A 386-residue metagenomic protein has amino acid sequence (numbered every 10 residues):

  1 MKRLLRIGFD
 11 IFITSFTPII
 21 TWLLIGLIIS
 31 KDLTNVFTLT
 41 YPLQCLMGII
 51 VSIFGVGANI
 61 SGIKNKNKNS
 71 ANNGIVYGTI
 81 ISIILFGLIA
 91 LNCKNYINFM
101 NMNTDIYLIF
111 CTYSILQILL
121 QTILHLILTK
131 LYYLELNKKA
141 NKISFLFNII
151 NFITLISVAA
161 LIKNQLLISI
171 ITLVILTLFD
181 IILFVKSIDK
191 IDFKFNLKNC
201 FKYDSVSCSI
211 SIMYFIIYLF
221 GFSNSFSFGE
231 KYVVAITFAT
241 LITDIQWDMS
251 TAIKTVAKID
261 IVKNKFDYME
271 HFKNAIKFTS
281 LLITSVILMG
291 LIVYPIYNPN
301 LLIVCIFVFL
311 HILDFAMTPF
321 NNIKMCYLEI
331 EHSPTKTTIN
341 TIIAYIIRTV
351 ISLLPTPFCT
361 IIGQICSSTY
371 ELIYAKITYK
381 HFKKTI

Functional and structural regions predicted by a protein language model:
M1-F16, I20, C111-I115, K138-F145 (+7 more regions): Hydrophobic faces of transmembrane alpha-helices in multi-pass small-molecule transporters and flippases across diverse
M1-L5, N103-I109, L166-I216, Y379-I386: Interhelical loop/hinge segments that connect adjacent transmembrane helices in multipass membrane
I7-I11, K68-N73, K130-S157, L166 (+3 more regions): Alpha-helical transmembrane segments of multi-pass membrane transporters/permeases
W22, V36-I83, L128-Y133, V233-S285 (+2 more regions): Small-residue-rich hydrophobic transmembrane alpha-helices
I25-G48, T104-L108, L166, N199-Y203 (+3 more regions): Interfacial/gating helices of multi-pass transporter permease domains
G26, I83-L108, L281-C305: Short membrane-interface helical motifs at transmembrane helix boundaries in multi-pass membrane transporters
M102-I127, Q246, N298-K324: Alpha-helical transmembrane segments of multi-pass membrane proteins
K142-D189, T356-H381: Hydrophobic alpha-helical transmembrane segments
